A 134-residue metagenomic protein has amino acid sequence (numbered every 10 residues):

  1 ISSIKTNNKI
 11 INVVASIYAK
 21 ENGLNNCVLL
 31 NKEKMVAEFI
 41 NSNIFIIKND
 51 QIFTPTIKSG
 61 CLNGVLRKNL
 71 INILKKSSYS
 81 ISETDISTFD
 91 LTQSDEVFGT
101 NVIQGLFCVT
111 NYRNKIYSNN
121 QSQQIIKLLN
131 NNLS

Functional and structural regions predicted by a protein language model:
I1-S134: Helix-start/capping segments and mature chain N-termini
